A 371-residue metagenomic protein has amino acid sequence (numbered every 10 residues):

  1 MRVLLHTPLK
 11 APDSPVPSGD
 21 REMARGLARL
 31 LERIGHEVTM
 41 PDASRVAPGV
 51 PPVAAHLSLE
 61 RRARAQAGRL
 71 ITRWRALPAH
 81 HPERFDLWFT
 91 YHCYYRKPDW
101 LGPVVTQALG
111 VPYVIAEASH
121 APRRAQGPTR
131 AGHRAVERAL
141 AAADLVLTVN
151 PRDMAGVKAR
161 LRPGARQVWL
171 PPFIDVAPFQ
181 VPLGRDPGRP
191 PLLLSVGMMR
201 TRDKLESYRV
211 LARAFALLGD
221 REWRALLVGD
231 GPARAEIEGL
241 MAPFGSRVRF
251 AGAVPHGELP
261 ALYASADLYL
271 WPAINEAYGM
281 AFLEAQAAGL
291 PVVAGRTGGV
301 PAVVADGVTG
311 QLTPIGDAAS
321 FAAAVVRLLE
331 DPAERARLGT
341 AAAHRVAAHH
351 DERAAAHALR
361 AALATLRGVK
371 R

Functional and structural regions predicted by a protein language model:
R152, F173: Carbohydrate-associated surface elements
K158, I174-P190, K204-L205, A261: Acidic anion/phosphate-binding donor-loop and adjacent secondary structure in glycosyltransferase catalytic cores
R185-E206, A212-F215, L226: Conserved donor-binding/catalytic core segment of Leloir-type glycosyltransferases
A235-G257: Nucleotide-activated donor-binding/catalytic signature segment of Leloir-type glycosyltransferases, i.e., the conserved
A253-V254, A261-A266: Short alpha-helical donor nucleotide-sugar binding micro-motif in glycosyltransferases
I274: Aromatic "clamp/platform" in nucleotide-sugar-dependent glycosyltransferases that forms part of the donor/acceptor
P291-A294, V304: Short hydrophobic beta-strand element within catalytic cores of glycosyltransferases and related nucleotide-activated
D306-G307, Q311-A318, R327-A333: Conserved acidic donor-binding segment of nucleotide-sugar-dependent glycosyltransferases
